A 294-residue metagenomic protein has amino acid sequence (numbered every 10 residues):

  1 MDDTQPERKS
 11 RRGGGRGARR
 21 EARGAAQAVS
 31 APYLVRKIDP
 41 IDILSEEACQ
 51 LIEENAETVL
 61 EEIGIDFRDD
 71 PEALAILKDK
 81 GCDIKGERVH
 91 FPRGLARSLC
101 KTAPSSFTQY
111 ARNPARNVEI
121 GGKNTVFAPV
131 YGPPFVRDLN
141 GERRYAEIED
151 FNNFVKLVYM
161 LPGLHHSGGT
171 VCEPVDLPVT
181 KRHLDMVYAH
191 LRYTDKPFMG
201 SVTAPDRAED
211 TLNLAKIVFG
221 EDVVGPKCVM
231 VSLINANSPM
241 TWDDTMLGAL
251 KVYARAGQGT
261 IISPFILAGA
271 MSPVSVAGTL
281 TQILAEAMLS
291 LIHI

Functional and structural regions predicted by a protein language model:
M1-D150: Acidic/polar, glycine-rich intrinsically disordered N-terminal extensions of enzymes
D83, V89-S263, A268-P273, A277: Catalytic alpha/beta active-site cores
I292-I294: Conserved small/polar residues in nucleotide/adenosyl-binding loops
